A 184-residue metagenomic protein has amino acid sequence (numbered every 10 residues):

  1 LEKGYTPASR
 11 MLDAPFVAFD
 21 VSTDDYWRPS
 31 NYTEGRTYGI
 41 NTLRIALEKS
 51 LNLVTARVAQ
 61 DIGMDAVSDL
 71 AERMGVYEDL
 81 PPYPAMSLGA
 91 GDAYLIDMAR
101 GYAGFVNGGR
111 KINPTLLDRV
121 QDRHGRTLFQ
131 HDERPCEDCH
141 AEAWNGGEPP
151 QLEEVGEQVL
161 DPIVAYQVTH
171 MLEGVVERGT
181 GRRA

Functional and structural regions predicted by a protein language model:
L1: Active/ligand-binding-proximal structured segments within catalytic/core domains that scaffold catalytic residues
T6-L12, I45-K49, D92-A184: A penicillin-recognizing enzyme superfamily signal
M11-F16, V21, S30-N107, T115 (+2 more regions): Active-site-adjacent helix/loop patches that line small-molecule binding or acyl-intermediate pockets
V17-R28, D122-D132: Short, mixed-charge aromatic SLiMs
Y26-P29, R182-A184: Short, polar loop/linker segments at the starts of domains and inter-domain junctions
